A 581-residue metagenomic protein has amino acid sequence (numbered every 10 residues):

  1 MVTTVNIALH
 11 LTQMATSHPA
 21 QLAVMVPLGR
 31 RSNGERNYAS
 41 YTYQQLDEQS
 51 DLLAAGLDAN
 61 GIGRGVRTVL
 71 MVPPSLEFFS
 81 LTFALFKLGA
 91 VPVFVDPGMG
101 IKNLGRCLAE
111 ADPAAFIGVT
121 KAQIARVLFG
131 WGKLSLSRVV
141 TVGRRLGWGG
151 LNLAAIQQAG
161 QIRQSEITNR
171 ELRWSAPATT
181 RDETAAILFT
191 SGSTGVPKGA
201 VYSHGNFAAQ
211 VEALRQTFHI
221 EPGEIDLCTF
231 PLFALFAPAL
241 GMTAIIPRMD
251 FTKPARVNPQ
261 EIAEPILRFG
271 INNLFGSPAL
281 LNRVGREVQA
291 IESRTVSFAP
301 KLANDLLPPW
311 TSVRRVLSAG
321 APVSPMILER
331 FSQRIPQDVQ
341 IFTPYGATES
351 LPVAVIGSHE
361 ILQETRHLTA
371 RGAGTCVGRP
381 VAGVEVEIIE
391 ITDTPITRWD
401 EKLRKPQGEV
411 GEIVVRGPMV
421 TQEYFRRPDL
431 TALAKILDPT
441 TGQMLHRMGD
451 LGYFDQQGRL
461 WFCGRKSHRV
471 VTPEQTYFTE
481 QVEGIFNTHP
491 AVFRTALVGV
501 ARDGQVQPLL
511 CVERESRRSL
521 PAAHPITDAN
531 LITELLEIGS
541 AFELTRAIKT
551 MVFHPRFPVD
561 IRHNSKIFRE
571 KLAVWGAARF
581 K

Functional and structural regions predicted by a protein language model:
A20-L22, N169-F189, V196, H219-E224: Conserved pre-ATP/AMP-binding loop-to-beta segment of ANL
V24-F83, G100-G105, Y202-G205: Conserved AMP-binding/adenylate-forming core of the ANL superfamily
S40-Q44, A185-E212, T243: Conserved AMP-binding A3 loop
K87-I162, L267, E537: Structural core segment of the AMP-binding/adenylate-forming
V91, A208-I225, F230-N273, P278 (+1 more regions): Conserved AMP-binding/adenylation subdomain of ANL enzymes
F116-K121, E264-L267, L274, G417 (+4 more regions): AMP-binding/adenylate-forming catalytic core of the ANL superfamily
R314, V323, L328-P344, T348-G452 (+2 more regions): Conserved AMP-binding/adenylate-forming
A496-G499, L509-L510, L536-K581: Conserved C-terminal "lid"/linker of ANL adenylate-forming enzymes
